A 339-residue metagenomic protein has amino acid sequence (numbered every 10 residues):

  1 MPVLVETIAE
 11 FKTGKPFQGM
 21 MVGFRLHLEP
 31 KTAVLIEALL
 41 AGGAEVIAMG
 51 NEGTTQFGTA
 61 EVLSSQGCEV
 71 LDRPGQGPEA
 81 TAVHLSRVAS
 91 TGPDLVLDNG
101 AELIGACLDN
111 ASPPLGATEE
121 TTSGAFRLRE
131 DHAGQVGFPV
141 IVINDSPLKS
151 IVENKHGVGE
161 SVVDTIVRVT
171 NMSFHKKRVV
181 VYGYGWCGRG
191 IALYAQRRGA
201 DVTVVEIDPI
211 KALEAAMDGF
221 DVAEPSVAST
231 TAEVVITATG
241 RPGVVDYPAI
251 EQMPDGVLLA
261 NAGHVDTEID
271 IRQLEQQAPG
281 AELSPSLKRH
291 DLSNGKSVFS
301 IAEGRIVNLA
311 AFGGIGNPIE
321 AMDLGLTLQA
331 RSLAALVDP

Functional and structural regions predicted by a protein language model:
M1-F17, G50-K177: Glycine/serine-rich phosphate-binding loop and adjoining beta1-alpha1 elements at the start of nucleotide-handling
M1-L4, M21, E29, F138-K176 (+1 more regions): Adenosine-phosphate binding glycine-rich loop
E6-A9, T13-P16, E37-L40, A101-G105 (+3 more regions): Rossmann-fold NAD(P) dinucleotide-binding segment
L26-A44, M49, G157-E160, D164-P242: Glycine-rich phosphate/diphosphate-binding loop of Rossmann-like nucleotide-binding domains
G43-E45, C68, S112-P114, V136-F138 (+3 more regions): A short helix->loop->beta-strand "cap" motif at the edges of active sites that frequently abuts
V88-A89, V227-A228, Q252: Structural alpha-helical scaffold elements that stabilize or flank donor/cofactor-binding regions in carbohydrate
L95-D98, A111-A125, I250-D291, F299-S300 (+1 more regions): ADP-ribose/adenylate-binding Rossmann-like module
